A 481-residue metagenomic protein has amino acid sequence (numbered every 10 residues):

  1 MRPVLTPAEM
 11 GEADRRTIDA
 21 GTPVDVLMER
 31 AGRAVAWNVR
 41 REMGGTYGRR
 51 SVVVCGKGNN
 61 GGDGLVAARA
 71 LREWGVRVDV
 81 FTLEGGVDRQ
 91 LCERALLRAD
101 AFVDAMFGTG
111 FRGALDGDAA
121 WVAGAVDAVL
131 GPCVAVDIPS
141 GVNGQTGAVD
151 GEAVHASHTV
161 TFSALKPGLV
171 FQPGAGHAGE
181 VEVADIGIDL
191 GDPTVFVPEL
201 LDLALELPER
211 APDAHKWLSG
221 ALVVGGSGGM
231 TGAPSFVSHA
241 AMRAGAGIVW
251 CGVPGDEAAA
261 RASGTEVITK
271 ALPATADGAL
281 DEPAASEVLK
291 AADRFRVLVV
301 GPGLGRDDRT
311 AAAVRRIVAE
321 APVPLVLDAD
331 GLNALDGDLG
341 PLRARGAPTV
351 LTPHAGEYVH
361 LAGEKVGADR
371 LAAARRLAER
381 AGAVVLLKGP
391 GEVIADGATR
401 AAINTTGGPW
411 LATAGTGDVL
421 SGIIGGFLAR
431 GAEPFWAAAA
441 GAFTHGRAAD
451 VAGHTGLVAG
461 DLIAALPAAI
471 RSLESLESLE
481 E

Functional and structural regions predicted by a protein language model:
M1-T82, A101, A156-H158, L169-L325 (+3 more regions): Small-residue (G/A/S/T)-rich helix-start motifs and N-terminal tracts that mark the onset
V80-T82, E93-F102, F111: Replace "Mg2+/Mn2+-dependent" with "divalent metal-dependent
E84-R94, G113, A204-E209: Glycine-rich oxoanion-binding loops at beta->alpha junctions
G85-D88, S140-G144, P167, G331-A334: Short acidic loop-to-helix transition motifs that present clustered carboxylates
Q90, R94-L97, A372, R376: Polar/charged alpha-helical tracts
D100-A101, M106-F196: Internal gly/pro-rich beta-alpha loop/helix module that stabilizes soluble enzyme cofactors or their anionic handles
